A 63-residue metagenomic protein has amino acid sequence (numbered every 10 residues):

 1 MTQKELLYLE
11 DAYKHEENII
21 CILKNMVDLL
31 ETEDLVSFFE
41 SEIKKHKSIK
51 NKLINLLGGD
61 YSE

Functional and structural regions predicted by a protein language model:
M1-E63: His/Met- and acidic-residue-enriched segments that coordinate or traffic transition-metal cofactors and support
